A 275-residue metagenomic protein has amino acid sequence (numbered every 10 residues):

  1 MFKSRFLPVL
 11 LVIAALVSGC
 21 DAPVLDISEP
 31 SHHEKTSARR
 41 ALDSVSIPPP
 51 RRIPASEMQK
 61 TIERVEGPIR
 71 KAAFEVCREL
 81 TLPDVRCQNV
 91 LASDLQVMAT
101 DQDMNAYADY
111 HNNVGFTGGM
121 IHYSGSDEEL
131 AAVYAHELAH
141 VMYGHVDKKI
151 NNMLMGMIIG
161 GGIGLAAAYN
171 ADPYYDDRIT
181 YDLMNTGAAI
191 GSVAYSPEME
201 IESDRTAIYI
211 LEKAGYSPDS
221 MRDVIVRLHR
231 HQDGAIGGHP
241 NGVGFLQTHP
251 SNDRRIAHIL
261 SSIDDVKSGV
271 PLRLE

Functional and structural regions predicted by a protein language model:
M1-V9: Bacterial N-terminal signal peptides that target proteins for export
L11-A14: Cleavable N-terminal export/targeting peptides
L16-G19: C-terminal motif of bacterial Sec signal peptides marking the signal peptidase cleavage site
D21-L154, K213-A214, D233-P240, L272-E275: Peri-catalytic and regulatory segments of divalent metal-dependent proteins
S28-S31, D204, Y209, S217-E275: Extracytoplasmic and endomembrane cell-envelope/extracellular-matrix remodeling and assembly machinery
E57-R64, P68, G115, G125 (+10 more regions): Extracytoplasmic/secreted proteins, especially bacterial periplasmic and envelope-associated proteins
V146-Y181: Post-HEXXH active-site segment of zinc metalloproteases
A171-S220: Metalloprotease/metallohydrolase-associated module, dominated by Zn2+-dependent proteases
